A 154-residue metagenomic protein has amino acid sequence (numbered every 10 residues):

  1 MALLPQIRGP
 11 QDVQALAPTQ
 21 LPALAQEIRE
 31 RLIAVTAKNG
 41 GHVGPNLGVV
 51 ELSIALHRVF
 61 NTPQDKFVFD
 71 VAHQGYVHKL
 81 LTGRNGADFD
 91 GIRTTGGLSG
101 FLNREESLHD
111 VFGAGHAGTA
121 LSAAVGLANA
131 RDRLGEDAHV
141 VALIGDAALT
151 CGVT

Functional and structural regions predicted by a protein language model:
M1-V35: Cofactor-/ligand-binding subdomain signature composed of acidic, glycine-rich, tryptophan-containing flexible loops
H42-T154: Cofactor-binding active-site loop characterized by glycine-rich and histidine/acidic residues
